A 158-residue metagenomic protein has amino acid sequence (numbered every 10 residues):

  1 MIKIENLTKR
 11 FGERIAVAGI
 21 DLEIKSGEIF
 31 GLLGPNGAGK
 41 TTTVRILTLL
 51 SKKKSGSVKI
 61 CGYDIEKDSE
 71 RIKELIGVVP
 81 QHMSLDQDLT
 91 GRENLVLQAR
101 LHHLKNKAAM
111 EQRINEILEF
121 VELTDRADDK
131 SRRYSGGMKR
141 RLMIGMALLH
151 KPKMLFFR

Functional and structural regions predicted by a protein language model:
P35-G39: Walker A (P-loop) phosphate-binding loop of ABC-type ATPase nucleotide-binding domains
G56-D64, R71-I72: Conserved ABC transporter NBD signature motif
V96, R100-H103, A108-R126: Conserved ABC ATPase "signature" region
I144: Hydrophobic anchor residue at the start of the ABC signature
K151: Conserved catalytic motifs of ABC-family nucleotide-binding domains
